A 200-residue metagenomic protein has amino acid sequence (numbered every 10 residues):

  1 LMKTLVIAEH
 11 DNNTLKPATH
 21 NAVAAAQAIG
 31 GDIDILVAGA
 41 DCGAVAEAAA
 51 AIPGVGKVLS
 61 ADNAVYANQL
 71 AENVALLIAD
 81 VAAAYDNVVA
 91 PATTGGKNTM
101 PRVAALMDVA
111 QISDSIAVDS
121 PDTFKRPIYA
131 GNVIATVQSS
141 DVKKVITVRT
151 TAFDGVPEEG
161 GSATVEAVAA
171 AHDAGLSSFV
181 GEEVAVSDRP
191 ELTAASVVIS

Functional and structural regions predicted by a protein language model:
L1-S200: N-terminal glycine-rich FAD/FM-binding segment characteristic of electron-transfer flavoproteins
